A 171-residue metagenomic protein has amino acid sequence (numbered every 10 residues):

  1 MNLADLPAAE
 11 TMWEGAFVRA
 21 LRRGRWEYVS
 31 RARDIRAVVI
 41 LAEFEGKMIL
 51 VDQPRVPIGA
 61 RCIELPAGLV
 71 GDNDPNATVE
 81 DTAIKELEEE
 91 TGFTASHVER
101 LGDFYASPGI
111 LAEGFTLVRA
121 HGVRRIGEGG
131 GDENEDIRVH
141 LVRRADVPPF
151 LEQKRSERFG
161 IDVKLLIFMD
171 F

Functional and structural regions predicted by a protein language model:
M1-A4, R61, R100, T116 (+1 more regions): Nudix hydrolase/Nudix homology domain
L6-F44, Q53: Acidic, metal-coordinating catalytic segment for phosphate/diphosphate chemistry, firing primarily on the Nudix
T11-A16, R31-R33, V56, D74 (+1 more regions): Acidic pyrophosphate-coordinating catalytic loop
F17, L21-G24, S107-I126, H140: Active-site-adjacent beta-strand/loop module that shapes the phosphate/pyrophosphate-binding cleft
R31-D34, V38-K85, G131-E133, I137: Conserved Nudix-box catalytic region and its N-terminal flanking loop in Nudix hydrolases and closely related
F44-K47, P54, A120-R125, R144-A145: Short loop segments at secondary-structure junctions
E89-E90: Short alpha-helical functional segments enriched in proximate histidine and acidic residues
T94-L101: A short coil-to-beta-strand element that immediately follows conserved catalytic motifs
